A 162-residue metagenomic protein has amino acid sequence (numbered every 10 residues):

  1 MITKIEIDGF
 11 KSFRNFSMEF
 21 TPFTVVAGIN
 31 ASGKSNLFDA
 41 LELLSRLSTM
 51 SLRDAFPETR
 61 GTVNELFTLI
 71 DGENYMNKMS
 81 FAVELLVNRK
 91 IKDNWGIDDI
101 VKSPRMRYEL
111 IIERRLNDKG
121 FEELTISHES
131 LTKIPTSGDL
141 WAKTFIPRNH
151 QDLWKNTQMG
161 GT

Functional and structural regions predicted by a protein language model:
M1-R14: N-terminal pre-Walker A segment at the start of P-loop NTPase domains
F10, F23, T49: ATP/adenylate-binding site constellation spanning eukaryotic-like Ser/Thr protein kinases, ABC-transporter
N15-T21: Phosphate-binding P-loop
V26-G28: Hydrophobic anchor at the beta1->P-loop junction of P-loop NTPases
K34: Conserved lysine of the Walker
D39-R107, I112-G120: Conserved P-loop NTP-binding catalytic core
N94-T162: Electropositive, glycine-dotted interaction segments that contact anionic polymers or phosphate-rich ligands
